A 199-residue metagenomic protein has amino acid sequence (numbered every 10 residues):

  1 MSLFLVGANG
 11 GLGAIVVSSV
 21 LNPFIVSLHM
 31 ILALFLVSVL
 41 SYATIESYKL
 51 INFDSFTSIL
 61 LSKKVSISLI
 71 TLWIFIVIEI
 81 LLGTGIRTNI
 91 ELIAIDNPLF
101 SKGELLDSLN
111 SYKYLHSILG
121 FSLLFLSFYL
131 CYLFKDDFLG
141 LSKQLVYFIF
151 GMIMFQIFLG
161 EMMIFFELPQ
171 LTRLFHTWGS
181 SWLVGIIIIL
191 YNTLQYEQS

Functional and structural regions predicted by a protein language model:
M1-S199: Polytopic transmembrane helical bundles with strong interfacial aromatic enrichment
